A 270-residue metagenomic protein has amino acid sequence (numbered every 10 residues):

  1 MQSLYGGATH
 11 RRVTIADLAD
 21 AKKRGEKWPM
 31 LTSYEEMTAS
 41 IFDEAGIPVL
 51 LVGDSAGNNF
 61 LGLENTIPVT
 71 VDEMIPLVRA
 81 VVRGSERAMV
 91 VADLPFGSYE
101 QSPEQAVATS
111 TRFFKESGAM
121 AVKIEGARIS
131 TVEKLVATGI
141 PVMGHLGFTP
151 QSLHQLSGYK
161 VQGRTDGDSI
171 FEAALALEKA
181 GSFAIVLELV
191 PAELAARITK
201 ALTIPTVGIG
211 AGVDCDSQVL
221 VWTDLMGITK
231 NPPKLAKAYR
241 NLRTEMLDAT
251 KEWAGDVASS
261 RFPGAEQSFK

Functional and structural regions predicted by a protein language model:
Q2-R240, T244-K270: Alpha/beta enzyme core
